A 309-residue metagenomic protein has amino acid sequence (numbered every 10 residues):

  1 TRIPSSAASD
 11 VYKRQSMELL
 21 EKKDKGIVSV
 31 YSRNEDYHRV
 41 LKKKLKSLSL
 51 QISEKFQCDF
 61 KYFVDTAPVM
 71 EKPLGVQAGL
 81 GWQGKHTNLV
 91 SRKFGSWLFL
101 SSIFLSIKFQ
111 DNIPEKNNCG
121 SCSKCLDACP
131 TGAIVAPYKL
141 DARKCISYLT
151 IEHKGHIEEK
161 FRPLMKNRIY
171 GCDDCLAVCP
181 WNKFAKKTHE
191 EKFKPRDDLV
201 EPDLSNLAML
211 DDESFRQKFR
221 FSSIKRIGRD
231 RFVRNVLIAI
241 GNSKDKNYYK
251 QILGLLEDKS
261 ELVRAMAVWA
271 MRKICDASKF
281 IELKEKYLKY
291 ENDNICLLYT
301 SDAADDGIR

Functional and structural regions predicted by a protein language model:
T1-A8, Y12, Y299-R309: Single conserved hydrophobic/aromatic residue that forms the stacking wall/gate of nucleotide- or nucleobase-binding
R2, S9-N118, K166, K284 (+1 more regions): Auxiliary alpha/beta "docking" domains used to position bulky ligands
K124-Y148, K154, N167-K192, Q251: Iron-sulfur cluster-binding cysteine motifs and their immediate structural context in ferredoxin-like electron-transfer
F215-K218, D245-L256, A277-Y287: Amphipathic alpha-helical scaffolding segments comprising HEAT/armadillo-like alpha-solenoid repeats
R229, K259-S260, E291-D293: Short inter-helical turns and helix N-cap capping residues of alpha-solenoid HEAT/ARM repeat scaffolds
